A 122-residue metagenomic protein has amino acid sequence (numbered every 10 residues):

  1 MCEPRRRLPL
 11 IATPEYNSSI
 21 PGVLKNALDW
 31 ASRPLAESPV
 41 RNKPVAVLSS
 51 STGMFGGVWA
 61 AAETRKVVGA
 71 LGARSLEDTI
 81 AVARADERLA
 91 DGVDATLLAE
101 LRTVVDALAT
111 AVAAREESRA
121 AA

Functional and structural regions predicted by a protein language model:
M1-L71: Helix-loop-strand module that forms the ligand-binding subsite of alpha/beta enzymes
R74-A122: Glycine-rich phosphate/pyrophosphate-binding loop and the adjoining helix
